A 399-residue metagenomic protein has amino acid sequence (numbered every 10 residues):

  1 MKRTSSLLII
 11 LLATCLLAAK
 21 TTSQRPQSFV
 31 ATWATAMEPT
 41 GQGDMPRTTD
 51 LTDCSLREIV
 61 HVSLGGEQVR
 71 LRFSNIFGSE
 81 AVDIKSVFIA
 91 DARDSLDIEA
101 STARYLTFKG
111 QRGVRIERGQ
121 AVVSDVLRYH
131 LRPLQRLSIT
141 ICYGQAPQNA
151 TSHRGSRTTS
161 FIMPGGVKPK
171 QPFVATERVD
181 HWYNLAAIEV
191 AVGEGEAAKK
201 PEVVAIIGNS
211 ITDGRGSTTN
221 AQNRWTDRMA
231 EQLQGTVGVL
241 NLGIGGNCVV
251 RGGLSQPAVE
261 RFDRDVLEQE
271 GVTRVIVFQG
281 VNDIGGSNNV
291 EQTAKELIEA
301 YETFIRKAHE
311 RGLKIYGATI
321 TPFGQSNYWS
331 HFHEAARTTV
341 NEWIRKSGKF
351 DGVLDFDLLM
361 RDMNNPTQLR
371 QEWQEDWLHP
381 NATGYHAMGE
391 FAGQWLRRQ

Functional and structural regions predicted by a protein language model:
M1-L8: Bacterial N-terminal signal peptides that target proteins for export
L8-C15: Bacterial N-terminal signal peptides
L17-I207, S217-T219, R397: N-terminal secretory targeting modules
W33, T52-E58, A81, V87-A90 (+5 more regions): Conserved SGNH/GDSL esterase-like catalytic core that processes O-acyl groups on lipids and polysaccharides
V259, G285, T321-Q399: Catalytic His-Asp segment of secreted/periplasmic serine-dependent ester chemistry enzymes
Y301-H309: Surface-exposed amphipathic alpha-helices with a cationic face
